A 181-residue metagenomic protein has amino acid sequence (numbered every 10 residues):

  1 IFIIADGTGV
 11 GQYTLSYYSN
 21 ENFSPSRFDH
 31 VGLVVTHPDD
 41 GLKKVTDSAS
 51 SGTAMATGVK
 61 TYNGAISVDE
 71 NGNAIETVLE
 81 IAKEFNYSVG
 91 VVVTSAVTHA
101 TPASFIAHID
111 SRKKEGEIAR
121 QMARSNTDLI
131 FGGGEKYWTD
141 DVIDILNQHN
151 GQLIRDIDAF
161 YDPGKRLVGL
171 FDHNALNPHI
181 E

Functional and structural regions predicted by a protein language model:
I1-W138, V142-F160, K165: N-terminal catalytic scaffold of extracellular/periplasmic and nuclease hydrolases that process anionic headgroups
I157-E181: Anion-binding catalytic surfaces of enzymes that hydrolyze or transfer phosphate/sulfate esters
